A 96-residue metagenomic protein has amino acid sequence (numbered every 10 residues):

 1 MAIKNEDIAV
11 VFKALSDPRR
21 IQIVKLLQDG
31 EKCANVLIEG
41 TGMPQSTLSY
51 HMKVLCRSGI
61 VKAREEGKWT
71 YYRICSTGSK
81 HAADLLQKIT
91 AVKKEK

Functional and structural regions predicted by a protein language model:
M1-D7, K25-Q28, S76-K96: Amphipathic alpha-helical dimerization/coiled-coil segments that flank or bridge DNA-binding/regulatory modules
E6-T47, E66-G78: N-terminal helix-turn-helix DNA-binding core of bacterial DNA-binding proteins
V11, S58, K68-T70, D84-K88: Short, structured secondary-structure boundary patches
V24, R57-S58: Extended rod-forming repeat segments used as scaffolds/tethers
I38-E39, Y50, C56-R57: Alpha-helical residues within the helix-turn-helix
M43-S46, S58, V92: Juxtamembrane/interface motifs at transmembrane-helix termini
